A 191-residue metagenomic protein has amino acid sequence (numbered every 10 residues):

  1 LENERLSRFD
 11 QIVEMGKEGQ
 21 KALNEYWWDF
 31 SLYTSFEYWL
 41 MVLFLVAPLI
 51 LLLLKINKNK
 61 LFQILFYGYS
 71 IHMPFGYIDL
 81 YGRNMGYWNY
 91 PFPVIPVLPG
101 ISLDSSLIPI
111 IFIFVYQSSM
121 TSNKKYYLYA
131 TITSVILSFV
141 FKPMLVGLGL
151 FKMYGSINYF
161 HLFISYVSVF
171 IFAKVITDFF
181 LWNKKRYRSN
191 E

Functional and structural regions predicted by a protein language model:
L1-E191: Aromatic-rich, lipid-facing transmembrane alpha helices and their immediate juxtamembrane interface loops in integral
